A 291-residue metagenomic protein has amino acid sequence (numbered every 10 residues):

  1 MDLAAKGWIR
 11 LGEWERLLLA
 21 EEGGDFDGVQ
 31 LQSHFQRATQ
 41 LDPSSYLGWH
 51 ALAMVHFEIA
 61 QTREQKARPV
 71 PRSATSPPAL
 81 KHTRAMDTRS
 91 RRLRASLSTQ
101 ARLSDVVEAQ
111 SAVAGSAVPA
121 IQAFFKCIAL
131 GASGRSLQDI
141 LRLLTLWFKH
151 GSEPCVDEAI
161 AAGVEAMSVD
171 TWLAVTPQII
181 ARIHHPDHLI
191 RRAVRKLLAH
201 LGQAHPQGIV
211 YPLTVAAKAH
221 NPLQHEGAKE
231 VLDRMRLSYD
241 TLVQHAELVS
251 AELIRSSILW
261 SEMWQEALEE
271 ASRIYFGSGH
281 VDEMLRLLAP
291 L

Functional and structural regions predicted by a protein language model:
M1-D2, G7, A20: Alpha-helical solenoid scaffolds
D2, P43, A132-R135: Short coil turns that delineate tetratricopeptide repeat
W8, L31, F35-Q36, A117 (+1 more regions): Hydrophobic/aromatic packing residues within the alpha-helices of TPR/SEL1-like helical repeat arrays
L17-G23, R63-R68, R72-Q122, A129-G131 (+1 more regions): Conserved, structured core domains in eukaryotic proteins
R37-Q40, A129: Conserved structural position within tetratricopeptide repeats
